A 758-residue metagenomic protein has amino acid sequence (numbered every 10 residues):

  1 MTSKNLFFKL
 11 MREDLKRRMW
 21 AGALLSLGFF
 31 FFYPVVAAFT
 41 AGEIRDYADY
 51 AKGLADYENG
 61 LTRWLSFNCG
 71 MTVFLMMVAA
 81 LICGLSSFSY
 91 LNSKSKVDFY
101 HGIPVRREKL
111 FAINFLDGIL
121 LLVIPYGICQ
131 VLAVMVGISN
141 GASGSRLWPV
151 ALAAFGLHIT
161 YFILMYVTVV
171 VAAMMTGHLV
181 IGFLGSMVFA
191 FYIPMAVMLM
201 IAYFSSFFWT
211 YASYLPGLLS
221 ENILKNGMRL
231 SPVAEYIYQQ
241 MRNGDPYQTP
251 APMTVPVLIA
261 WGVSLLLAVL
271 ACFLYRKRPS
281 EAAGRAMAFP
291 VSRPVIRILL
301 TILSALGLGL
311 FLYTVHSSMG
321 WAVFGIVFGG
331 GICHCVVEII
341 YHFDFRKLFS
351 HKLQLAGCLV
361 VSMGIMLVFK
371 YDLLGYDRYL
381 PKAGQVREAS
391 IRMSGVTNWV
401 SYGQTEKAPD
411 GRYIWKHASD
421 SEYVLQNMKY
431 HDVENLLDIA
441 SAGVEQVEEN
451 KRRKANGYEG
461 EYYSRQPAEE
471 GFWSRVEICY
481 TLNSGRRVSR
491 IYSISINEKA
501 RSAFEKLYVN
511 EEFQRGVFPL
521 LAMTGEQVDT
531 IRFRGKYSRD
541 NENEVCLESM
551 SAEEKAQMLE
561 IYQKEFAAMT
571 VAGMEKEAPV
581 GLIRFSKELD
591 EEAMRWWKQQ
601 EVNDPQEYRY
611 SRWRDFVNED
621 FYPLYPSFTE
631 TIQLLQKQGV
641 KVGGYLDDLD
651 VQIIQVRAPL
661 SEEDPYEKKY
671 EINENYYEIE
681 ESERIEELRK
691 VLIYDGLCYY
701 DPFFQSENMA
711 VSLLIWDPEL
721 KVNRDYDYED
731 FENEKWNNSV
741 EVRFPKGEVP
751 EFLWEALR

Functional and structural regions predicted by a protein language model:
M1-L24: Aromatic- and glycine-rich beta-strand/loop motifs that create alpha-glucan
K4, T40-W64, F191, M195-L274 (+6 more regions): Terminal transmembrane helical anchor/hairpin motif
A37-A38, T62, C69, L116-G177 (+3 more regions): Secretory targeting signals
F67-K96: Long, hydrophobic alpha-helical segments
Y90-L120, P279, A283-G284, S551-M569 (+1 more regions): Helix-loop-helix units of permease transmembrane domains in multi-pass membrane transporters, especially ABC
F183-I193, V327-G330, S350-S362: Central hydrophobic cores of alpha-helical transmembrane segments in multi-pass integral membrane proteins
R297-G307, C335-D377: Internal/C-terminal transmembrane anchor helices
L355-C358, V368-R758: Function-determining sites in protein domains
